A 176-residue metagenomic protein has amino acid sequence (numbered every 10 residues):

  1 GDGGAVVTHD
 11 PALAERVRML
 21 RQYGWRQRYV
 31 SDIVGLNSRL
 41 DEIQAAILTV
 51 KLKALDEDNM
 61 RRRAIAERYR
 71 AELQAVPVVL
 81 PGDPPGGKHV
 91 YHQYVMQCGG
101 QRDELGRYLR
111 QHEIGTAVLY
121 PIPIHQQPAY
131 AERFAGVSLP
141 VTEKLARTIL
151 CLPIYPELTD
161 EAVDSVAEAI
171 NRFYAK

Functional and structural regions predicted by a protein language model:
G1-V6: Glycine-rich phosphate-binding loop of ATP-grasp-fold ATP-dependent ligases
H9-K176: PLP-dependent aminotransferase class I/II
